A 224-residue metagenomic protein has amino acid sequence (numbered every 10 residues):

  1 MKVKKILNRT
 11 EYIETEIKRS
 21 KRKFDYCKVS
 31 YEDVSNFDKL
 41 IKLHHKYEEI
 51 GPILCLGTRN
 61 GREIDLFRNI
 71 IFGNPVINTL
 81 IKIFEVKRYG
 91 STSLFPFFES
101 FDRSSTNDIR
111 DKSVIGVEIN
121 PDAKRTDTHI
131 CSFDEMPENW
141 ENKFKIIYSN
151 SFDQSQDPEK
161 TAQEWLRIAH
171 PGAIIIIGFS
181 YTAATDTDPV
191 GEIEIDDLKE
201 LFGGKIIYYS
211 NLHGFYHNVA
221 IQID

Functional and structural regions predicted by a protein language model:
M1-E48: Class I SAM-dependent methyltransferase Rossmann-like catalytic core, especially the SAM/SAH-binding loop
R9, H213-A220: Short hydrophobic/aromatic beta-strand or adjacent loop that forms the aromatic wall/cage of a ligand/substrate-binding
P52-E135: Class I SAM-dependent methyltransferase SAM/SAH-binding core
C131-I147: A short acidic, Gly/Pro-enriched loop at the edge of an enzyme's catalytic core that lines a small-molecule cofactor
Q154-W165: A short, conserved alpha-helix within the catalytic core of class I
G172-Y181: Conserved beta-strand signature within the Rossmann-like core of class I S-adenosyl-L-methionine
T182, D186-H213: Conserved Class I S-adenosyl-L-methionine
